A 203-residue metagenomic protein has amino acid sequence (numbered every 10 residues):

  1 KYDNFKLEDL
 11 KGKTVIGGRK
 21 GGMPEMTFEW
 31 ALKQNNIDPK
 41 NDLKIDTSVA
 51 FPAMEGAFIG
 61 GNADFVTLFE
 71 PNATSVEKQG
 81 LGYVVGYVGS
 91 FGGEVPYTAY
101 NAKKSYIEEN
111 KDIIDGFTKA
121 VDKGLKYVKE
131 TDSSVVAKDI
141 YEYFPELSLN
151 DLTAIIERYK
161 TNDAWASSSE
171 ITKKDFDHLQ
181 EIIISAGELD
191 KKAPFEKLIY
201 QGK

Functional and structural regions predicted by a protein language model:
K1-N62, E70-K78, V88, K104 (+1 more regions): A conserved helix-loop-strand patch within extracytoplasmic ligand-binding domains of the periplasmic binding
R19, N41, T67, V85 (+3 more regions): A generic structural-conservation signal
K33, D38, G82, E146-N150 (+1 more regions): Short coil/loop linkers at secondary-structure junctions
A50-Y143: Pocket-lining segment of extracytoplasmic ligand-binding domains
E108-E188: Secondary-structure end/capping motifs
S185, L189-K203: Hinge/cleft segment of the Venus flytrap/periplasmic-binding protein
